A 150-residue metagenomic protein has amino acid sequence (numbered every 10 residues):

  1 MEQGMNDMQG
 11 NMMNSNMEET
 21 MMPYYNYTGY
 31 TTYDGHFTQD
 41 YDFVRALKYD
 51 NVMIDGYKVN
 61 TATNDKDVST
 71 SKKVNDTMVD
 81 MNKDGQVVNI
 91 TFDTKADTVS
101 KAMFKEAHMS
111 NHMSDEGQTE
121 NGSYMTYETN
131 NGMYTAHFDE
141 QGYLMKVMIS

Functional and structural regions predicted by a protein language model:
M1-M17: Sec-dependent signal peptide cleavage junction
N14-S150: A cross-family detector of function-defining hotspots
